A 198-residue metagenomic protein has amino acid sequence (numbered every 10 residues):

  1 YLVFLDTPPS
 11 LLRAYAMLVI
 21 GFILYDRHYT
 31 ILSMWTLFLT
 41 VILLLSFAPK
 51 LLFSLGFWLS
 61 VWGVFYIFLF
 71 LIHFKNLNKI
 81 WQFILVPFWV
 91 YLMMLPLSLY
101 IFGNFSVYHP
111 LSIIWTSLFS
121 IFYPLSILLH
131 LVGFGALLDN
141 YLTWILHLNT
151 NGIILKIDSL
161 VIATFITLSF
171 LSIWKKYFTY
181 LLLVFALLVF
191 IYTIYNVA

Functional and structural regions predicted by a protein language model:
Y1-L111, A163-V197: Hydrophobic alpha-helical transmembrane segments in multi-pass membrane proteins
I23-M34, L69-L85, P110-I113, S117 (+2 more regions): Membrane interface segments of multi-pass transport proteins and intramembrane proteases
N151-T167: Hydrophobic alpha-helical transmembrane segments
